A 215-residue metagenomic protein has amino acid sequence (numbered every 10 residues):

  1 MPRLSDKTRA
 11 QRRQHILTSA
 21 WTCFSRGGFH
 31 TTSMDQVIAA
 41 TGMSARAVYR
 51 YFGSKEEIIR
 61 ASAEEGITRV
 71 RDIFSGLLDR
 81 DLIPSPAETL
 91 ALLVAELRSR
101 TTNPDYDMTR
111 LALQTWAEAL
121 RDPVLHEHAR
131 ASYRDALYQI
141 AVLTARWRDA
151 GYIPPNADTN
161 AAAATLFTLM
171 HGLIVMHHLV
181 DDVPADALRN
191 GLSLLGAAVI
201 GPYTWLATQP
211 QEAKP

Functional and structural regions predicted by a protein language model:
H15, S19-A61, E65: Helix-turn-helix
G53-E57, A61, T68, L82 (+4 more regions): Residues in soluble alpha-helical coiled-coils and helical-bundle/repeat scaffolds
A61, F74-T109, T159-L166, R189: Hydrophobic alpha-helical connector segments
L92-S99, L137-Y138, V142-R146, T165-V175 (+1 more regions): C-terminal peripheral helix-coil segments that are non-catalytic and often amphipathic
A95-N103, R110-R121, L194-V199: Helix-loop "lid/cap" segments that line or gate small-molecule binding pockets
P104-L113, P123-A150, A161, N190: Amphipathic alpha-helical packing segments from all-alpha helical-bundle domains
